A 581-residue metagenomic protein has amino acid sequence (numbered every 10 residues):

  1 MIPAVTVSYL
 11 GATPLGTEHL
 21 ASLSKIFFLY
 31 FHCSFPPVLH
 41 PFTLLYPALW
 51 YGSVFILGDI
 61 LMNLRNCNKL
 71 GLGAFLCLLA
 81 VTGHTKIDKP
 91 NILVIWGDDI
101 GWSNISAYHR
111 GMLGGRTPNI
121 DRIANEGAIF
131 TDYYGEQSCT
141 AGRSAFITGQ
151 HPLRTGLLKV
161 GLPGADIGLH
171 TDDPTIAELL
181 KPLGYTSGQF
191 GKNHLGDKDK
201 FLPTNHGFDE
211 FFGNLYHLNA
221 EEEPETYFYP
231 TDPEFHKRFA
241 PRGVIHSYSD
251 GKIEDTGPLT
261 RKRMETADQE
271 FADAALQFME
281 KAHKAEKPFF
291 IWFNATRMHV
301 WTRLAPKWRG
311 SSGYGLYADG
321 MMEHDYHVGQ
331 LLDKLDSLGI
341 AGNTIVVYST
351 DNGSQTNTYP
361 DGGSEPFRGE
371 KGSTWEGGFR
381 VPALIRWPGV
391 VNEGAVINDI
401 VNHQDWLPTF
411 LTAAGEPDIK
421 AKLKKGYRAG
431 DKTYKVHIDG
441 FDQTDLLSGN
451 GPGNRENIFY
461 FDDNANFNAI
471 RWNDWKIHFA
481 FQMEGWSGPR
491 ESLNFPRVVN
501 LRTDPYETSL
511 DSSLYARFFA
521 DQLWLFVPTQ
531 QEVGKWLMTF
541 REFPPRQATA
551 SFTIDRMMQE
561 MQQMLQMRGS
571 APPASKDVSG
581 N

Functional and structural regions predicted by a protein language model:
A4-V7, G16-T17: Small-residue helix-boundary/cleavage micro-motifs
L10, L20, F28-H32, L57: Short hydrophobic targeting helices and cationic amphipathic motifs that mediate membrane/organellar targeting
P36-P37, T43: Intrinsic disorder/low-complexity segments
A48-L61: Short, Lys/Arg-enriched N-terminal segments with co-localized hydrophobic residues within the first ~10-30 amino acids
N63-G71, V81-P496, L501, P505-N581: Formylglycine-dependent sulfatase
